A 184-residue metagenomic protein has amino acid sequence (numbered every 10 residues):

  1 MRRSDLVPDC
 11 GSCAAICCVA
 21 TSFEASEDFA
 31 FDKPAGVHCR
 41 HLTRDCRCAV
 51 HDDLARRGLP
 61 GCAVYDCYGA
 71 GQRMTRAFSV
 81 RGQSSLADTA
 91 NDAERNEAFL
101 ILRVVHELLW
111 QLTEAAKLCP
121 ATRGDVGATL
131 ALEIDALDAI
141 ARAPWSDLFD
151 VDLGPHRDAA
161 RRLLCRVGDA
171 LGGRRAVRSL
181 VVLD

Functional and structural regions predicted by a protein language model:
M1-C10, A30-H38, L180-D184: Ferredoxin-like iron-sulfur electron-transfer modules
M1-S4, K33, T89-F99, G124 (+2 more regions): Short, solvent-exposed segments of well-ordered alpha helices
R2-C17, A159-V167: Ferredoxin-type iron-sulfur electron-transfer modules and their immediate structural context
V7-E24, V37-Y68, N96-H106, W110-T113: Local cysteine-cluster metal-coordination motifs and their immediate loop/turn environment, predominantly Fe-S cluster
S22, S26, K117, R142-W145 (+1 more regions): Short, flexible helix-adjacent loops and helix caps
A55-D88: Surface-exposed helical/coil interface segments that assemble multiprotein signaling complexes
T75-D135: Charged, amphipathic alpha-helical linkers/stalks
A136-D184: Extended, small-residue-rich solenoid/repeat segments and analogous flexible loops that form exposed scaffolds
